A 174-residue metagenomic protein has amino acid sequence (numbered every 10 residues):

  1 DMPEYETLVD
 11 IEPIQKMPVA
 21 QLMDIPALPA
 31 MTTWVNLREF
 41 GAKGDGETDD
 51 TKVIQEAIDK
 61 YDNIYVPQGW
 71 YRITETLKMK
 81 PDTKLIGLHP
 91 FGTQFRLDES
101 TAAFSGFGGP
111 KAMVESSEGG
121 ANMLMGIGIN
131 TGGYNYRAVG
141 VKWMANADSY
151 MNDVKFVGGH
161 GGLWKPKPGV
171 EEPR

Functional and structural regions predicted by a protein language model:
D1-N63, P90-M125, N130-G133, V139-G140 (+2 more regions): Extracellular "leader-to-stem" segments immediately downstream of a signal peptide or signal-anchor in secreted/lumenal
G69, R137-A138: Short beta-alpha junctions and helix-cap segments that line functional grooves
G69, T74-S100, N122: Beta-solenoid repeat scaffold
I73-E75, G133-Y136: Extracytoplasmic/secreted cell-surface and envelope-processing proteins
